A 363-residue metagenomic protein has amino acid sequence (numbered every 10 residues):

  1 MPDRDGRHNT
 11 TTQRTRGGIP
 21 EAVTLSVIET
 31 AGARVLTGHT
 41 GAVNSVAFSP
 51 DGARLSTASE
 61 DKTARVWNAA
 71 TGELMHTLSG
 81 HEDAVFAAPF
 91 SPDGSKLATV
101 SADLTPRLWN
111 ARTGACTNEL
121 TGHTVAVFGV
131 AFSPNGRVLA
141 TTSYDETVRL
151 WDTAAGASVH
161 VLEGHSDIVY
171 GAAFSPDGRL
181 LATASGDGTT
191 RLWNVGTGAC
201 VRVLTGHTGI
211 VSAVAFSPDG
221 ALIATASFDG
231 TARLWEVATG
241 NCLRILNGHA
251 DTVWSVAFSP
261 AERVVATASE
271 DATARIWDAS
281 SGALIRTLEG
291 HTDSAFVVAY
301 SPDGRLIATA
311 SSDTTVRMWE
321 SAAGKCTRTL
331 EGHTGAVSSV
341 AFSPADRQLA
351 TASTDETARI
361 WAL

Functional and structural regions predicted by a protein language model:
P2-T37: Intrinsically disordered, low-complexity acidic/Ser/Thr/Pro-rich linker and tail segments in large eukaryotic scaffolds
G32-G38, L74-G80, C116-G122, S158-G164 (+4 more regions): Short C-terminal beta-strands that terminate individual repeats in beta-propeller domains, predominantly WD40 blades
G41, D61-R65, D83-F86, D103-R107 (+12 more regions): Short coil/turn segments within WD40 beta-propeller repeats
V46, A88, V130, A172 (+4 more regions): Hydrophobic core register within WD40 beta-propeller blades
P50-D51, P92-D93, P134-N135, P176-D177 (+4 more regions): Residue-level detector of Asp-centered blade-edge/turn motifs that repeat once per structural unit in beta-propeller
A69-G72, A111-G114, T153-G156, V195-G198 (+4 more regions): Short loop/turn segments that connect beta-strands within beta-propeller blades
